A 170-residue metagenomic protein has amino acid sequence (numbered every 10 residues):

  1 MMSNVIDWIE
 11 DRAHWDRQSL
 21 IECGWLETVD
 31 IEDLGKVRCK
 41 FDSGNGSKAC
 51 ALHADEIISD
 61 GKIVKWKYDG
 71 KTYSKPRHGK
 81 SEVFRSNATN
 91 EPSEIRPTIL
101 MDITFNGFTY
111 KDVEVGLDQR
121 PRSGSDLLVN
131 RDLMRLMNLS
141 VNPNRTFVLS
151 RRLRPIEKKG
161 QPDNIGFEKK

Functional and structural regions predicted by a protein language model:
M2-K170: Pepsin/retropepsin-fold aspartyl endopeptidases
